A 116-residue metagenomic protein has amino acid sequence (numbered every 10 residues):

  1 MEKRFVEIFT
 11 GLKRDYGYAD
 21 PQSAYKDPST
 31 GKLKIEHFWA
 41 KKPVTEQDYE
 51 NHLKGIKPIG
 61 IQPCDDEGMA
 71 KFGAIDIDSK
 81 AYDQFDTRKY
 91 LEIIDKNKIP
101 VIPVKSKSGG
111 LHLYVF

Functional and structural regions predicted by a protein language model:
M1-F72, K80-R88: DNA replication initiation on ssDNA origins
I59-D65, L91-E92, N97-K107: Catalytic micro-motifs at enzyme active sites that drive phosphoryl/nucleotidyl and oxygen chemistry
F72, D76, D86, I94-D95 (+1 more regions): Generic ordered-secondary-structure signal
A74-I75, P100-F116: Histidine-centered divalent-metal-coordination microenvironment in nucleic-acid enzymes
D83-K96, F116: Helical (often loop-to-helix) elements that flank the catalytic cores of nucleotide-handling enzymes
